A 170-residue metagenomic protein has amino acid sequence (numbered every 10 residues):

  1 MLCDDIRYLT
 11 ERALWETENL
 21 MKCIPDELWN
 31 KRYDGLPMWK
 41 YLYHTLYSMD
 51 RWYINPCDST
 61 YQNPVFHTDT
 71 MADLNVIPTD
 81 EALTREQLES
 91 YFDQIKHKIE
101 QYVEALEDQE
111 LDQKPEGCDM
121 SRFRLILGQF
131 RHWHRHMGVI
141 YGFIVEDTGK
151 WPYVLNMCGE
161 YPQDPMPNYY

Functional and structural regions predicted by a protein language model:
L2-D5: Short Lys/Arg-rich basic patches
R7-E11, D26-D73, E116-Y170: Short, contiguous alpha-helical
T17: Conserved PLP-dependent catalytic core of the aminotransferase class-I/II
M21, P25, W52-C57, V103-L111: Membrane-helix exit/interface motif
L74-Q113, F123-H134: Acidic/histidine-rich alpha-helical segments that form the ligand environment of transition-metal centers
